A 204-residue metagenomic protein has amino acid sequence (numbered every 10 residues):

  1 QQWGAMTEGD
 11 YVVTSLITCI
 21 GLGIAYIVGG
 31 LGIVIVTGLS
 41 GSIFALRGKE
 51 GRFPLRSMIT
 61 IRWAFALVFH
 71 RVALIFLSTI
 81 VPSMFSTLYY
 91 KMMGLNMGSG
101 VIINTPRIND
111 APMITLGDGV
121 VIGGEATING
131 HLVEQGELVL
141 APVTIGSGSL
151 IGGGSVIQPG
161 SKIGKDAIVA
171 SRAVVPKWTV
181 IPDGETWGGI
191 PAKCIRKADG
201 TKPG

Functional and structural regions predicted by a protein language model:
Q1-K91, A198-G204: Terminal amphipathic alpha-helical/low-complexity segments used for targeting or macromolecular assembly
G30, T37-S40, G98, L132 (+1 more regions): Bulky hydrophobic/aromatic packing residues
A73-N129, Q135-G136, A141, S155 (+1 more regions): Left-handed beta-helix
I122-H131, Q135-G204: Glycine-rich hexapeptide-repeat left-handed beta-helix
